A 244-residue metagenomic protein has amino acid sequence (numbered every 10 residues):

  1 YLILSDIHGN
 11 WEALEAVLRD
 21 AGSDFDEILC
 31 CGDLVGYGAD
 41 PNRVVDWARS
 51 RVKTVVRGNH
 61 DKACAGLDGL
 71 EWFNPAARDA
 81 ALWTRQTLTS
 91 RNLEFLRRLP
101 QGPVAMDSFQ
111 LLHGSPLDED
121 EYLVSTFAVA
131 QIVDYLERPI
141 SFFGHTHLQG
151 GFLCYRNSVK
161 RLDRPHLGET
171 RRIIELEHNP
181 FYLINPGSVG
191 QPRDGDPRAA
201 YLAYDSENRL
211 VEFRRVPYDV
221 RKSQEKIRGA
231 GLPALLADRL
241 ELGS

Functional and structural regions predicted by a protein language model:
Y1-K53, E71: N-terminal active-site segment of His-dependent metallophosphoesterases
Y1-L2, V104-Q110, E177-L183: Beta-strand-turn-beta hairpins that frame and shape the catalytic cleft of phosphate-ester-processing enzymes
L4-S5, I28-D33, T54-N59, L112 (+2 more regions): Active-site neighborhood of phospho(di)ester-bond hydrolases with catalytic His/Asp-centered motifs
H8-A13, G36-A39, H60-A65, P103-V104 (+3 more regions): Active-site environment of divalent metal-dependent phosphoester hydrolases
A21-F25, A105-M106, Y135-E137, E177-H178: Glycine-rich phosphate-binding loop signature in dinucleotide/nucleotide-binding domains
V44-V45, S50-E137: Active-site neighborhood of divalent metal-dependent phosphoester bond hydrolases
R138-P139, T146-F152, L235-S244: A short, charged
R156-S244: Acidic, His/Gly-rich catalytic cores of divalent-metal-dependent hydrolytic chemistry
